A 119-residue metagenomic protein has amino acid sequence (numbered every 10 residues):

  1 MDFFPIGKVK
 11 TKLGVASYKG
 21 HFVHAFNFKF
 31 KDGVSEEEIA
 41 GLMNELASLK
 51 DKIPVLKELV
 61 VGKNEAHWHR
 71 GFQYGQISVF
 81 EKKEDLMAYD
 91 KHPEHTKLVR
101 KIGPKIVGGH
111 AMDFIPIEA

Functional and structural regions predicted by a protein language model:
M1-Y74, E81-K91, V107, F114-A119: Short S/T/G/P-rich N-terminal loop/turn motif that feeds into the first structured element of a domain
D90, V99-I102: Short, flexible helix/strand-to-coil boundary loops that buttress conserved ligand/catalytic motifs in alpha/beta
